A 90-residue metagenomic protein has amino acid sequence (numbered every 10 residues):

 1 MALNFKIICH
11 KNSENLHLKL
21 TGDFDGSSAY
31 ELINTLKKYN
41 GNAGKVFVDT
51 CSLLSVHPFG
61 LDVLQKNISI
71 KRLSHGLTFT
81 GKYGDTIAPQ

Functional and structural regions predicted by a protein language model:
M1-I33: STAS-typified acidic loop motif
G26-Q90: Amphipathic alpha-helical interaction surfaces in cytosolic regulatory modules
